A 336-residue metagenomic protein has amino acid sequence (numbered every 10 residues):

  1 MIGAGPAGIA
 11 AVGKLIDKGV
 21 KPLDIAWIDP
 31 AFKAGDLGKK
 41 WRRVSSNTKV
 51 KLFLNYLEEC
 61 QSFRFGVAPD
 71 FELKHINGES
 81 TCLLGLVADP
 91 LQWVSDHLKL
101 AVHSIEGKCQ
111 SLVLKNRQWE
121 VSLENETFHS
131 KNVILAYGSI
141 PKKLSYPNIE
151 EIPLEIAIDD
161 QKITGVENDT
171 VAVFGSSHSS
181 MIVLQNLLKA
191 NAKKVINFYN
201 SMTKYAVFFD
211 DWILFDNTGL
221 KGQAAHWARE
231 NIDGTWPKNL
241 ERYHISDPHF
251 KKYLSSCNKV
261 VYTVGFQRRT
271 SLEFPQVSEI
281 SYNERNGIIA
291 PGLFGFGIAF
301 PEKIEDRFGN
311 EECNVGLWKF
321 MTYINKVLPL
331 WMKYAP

Functional and structural regions predicted by a protein language model:
M1-F32, L73-P336: Flavin (primarily FAD) cofactor-binding/catalytic cores of flavoenzymes
A10-F71, S201: N-terminal FAD cofactor-binding segment of flavoenzymes
